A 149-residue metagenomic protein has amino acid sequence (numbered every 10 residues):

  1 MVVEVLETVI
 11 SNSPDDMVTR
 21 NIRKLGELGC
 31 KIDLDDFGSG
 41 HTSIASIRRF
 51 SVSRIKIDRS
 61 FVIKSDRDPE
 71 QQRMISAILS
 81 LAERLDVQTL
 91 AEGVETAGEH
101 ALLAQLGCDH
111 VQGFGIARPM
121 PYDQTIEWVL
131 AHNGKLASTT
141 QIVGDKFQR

Functional and structural regions predicted by a protein language model:
M1-S13, C30-R149: EAL-family c-di-GMP phosphodiesterase catalytic domain
M17-L28: Catalytic-core regions built around general acid/base machinery
